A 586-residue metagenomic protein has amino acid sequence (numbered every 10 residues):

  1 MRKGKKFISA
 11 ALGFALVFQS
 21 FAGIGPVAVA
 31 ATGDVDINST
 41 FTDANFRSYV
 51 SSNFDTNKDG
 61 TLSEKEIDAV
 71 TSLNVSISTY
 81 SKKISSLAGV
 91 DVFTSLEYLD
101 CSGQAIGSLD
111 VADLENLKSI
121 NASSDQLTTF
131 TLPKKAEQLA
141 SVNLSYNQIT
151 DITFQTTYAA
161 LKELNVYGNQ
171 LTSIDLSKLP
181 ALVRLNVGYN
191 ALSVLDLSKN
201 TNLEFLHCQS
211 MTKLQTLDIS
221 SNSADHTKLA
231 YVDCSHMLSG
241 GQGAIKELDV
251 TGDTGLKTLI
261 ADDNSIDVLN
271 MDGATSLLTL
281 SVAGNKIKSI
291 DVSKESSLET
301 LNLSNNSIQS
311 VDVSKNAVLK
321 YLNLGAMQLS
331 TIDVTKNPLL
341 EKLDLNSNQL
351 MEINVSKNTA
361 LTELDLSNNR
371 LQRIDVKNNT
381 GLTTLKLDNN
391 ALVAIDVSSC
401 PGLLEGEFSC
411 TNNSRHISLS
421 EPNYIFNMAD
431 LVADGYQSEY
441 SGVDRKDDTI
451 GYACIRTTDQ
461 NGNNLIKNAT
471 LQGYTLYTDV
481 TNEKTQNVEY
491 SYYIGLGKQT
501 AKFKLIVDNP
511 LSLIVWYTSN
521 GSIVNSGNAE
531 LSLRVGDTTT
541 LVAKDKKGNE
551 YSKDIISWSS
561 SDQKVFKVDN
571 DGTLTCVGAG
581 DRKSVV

Functional and structural regions predicted by a protein language model:
R2-L12, F18-Y98, S221-S223, G252-T254 (+6 more regions): N-terminal capping/linker segments that flank leucine-rich repeat
I67-A69, V92-L96, D113-L117, K135-A140 (+14 more regions): Leucine-rich repeat
L73-I77, L99-C101, I120-A122, A140-L144 (+13 more regions): Conserved hydrophobic beta-strand positions in leucine-rich repeat
L87-V90, L109, F130, I152 (+13 more regions): Canonical leucine-rich repeat
S293, D344-N346, V355, T362-N412: Long, contiguous interaction/targeting segments characteristic of exported/extracellular or secretory-pathway proteins
N509-V586: Extracytoplasmic soluble-region selector
